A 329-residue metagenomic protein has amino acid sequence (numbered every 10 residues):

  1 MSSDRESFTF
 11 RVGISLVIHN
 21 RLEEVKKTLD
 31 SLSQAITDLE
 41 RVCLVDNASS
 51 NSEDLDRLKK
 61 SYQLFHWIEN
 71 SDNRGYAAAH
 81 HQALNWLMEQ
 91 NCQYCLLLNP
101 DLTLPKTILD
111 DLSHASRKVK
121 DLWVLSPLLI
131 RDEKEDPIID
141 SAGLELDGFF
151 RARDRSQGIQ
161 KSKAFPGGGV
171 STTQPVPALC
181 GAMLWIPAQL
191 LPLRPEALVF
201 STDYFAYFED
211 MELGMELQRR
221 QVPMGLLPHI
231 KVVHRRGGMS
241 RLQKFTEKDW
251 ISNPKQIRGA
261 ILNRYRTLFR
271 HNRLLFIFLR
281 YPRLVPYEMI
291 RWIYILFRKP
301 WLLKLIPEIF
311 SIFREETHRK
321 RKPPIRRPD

Functional and structural regions predicted by a protein language model:
D30-L39: Short, acidic, metal-binding catalytic loop of nucleotide-sugar glycosyltransferases
S31, D46-L55, D72, L102: A conserved acidic beta->alpha catalytic loop
N70-L87: Glycine-rich, basic loop-to-helix element that forms the pyrophosphate-binding segment of sugar-nucleotide handling
C92-T103: Short beta-strand-to-loop acidic/aromatic patch adjacent to the donor-nucleotide binding site
T103-G148: Conserved donor NDP-sugar-binding/catalytic core segment of glycosyltransferases
P177-V233: A short, conserved alpha-helix in the catalytic core of glycosyltransferases
M224, H234-R236, R241-F276, W301-H318: Catalytic core of nucleotide-sugar-dependent glycosyltransferases
R273-D329: Non-catalytic, C-terminal membrane-associated alpha-helical segments of glycosyltransferases
